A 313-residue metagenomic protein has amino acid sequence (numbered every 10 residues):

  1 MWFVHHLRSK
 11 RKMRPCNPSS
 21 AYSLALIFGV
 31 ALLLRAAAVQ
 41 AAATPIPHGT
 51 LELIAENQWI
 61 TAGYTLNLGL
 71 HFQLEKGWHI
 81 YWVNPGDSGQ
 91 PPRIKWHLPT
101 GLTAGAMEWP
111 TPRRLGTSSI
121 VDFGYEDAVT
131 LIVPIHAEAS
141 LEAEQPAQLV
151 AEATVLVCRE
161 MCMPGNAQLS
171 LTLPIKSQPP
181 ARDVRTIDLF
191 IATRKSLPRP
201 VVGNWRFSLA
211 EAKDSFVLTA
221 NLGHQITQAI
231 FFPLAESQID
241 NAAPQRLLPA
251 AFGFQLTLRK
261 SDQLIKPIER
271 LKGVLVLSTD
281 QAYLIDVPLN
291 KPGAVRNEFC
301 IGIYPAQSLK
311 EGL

Functional and structural regions predicted by a protein language model:
M1-A21: N-terminal secretory signal peptides that target proteins for export/translocation
H6-S9, L32-R35, A306-S308: Intrinsic disorder/low-complexity segments
M13-P15, S20, V30, I230 (+2 more regions): Intrinsically disordered, low-complexity repeat segments enriched in small/polar residues
S23-R35: Bacterial N-terminal signal peptides
A38-L309: Extracellular/lumen-exposed scaffold segments
E311-L313: Transmembrane alpha-helical segments that form the functional core of multipass membrane systems
